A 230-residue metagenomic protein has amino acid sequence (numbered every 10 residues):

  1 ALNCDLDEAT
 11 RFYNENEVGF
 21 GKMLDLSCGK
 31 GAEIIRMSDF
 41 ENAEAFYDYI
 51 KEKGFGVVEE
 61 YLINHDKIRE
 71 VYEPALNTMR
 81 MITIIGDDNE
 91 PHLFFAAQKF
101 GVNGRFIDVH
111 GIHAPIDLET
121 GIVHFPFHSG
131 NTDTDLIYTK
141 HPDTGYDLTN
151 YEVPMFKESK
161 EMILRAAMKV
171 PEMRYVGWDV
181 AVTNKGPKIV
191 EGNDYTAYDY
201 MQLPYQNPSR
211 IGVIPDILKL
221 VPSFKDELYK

Functional and structural regions predicted by a protein language model:
A1-M79, I84-D87: Active-site nucleotide/adenylate-binding loops and adjacent lid/helix of ATP-dependent enzymes
V18, F55, R174-Y175, G186-K188: Beta-sheet entry/capping signal
G19, H92-F94, K188-V190: Protein kinase-like catalytic core scaffold
K22, E59, A97, E191-Y195: Active-site ExK catalytic segment of metal-dependent nucleases
C28-G31, E90, G104-R105, D199: Short catalytic/ligand-binding loop motif for oxyanion handling, primarily in non-cytosolic enzymes, centered on
K30-E41, L93-V102, N131-D135, N207-F224: Hydrophobic transmembrane alpha-helix bundles
E60-E73, G86, L93-F95, K99-T183: A long amphipathic alpha-helix within ATP-dependent nucleotide-binding catalytic cores
L136-E161, M168-M173, V182-K230: C-terminal active-site "lid" helix and adjoining low-complexity regulatory extension at the edge of ATP-using catalytic
